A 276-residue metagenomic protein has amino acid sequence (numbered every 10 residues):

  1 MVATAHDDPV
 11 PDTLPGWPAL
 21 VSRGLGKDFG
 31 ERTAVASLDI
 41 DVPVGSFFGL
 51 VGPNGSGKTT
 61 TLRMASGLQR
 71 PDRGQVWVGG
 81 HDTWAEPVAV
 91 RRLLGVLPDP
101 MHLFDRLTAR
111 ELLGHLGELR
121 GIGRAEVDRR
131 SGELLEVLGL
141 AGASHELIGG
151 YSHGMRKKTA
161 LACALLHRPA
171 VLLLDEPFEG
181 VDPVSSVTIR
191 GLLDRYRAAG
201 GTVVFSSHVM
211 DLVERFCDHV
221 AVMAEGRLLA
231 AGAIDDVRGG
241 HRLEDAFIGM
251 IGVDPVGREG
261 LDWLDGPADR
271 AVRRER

Functional and structural regions predicted by a protein language model:
S66: Helix-to-loop junction immediately C-terminal to a conserved catalytic motif
G74-D82, A89-V90: Conserved ABC transporter NBD signature motif
G114, E118, A125-A143: Conserved ABC ATPase "signature" region
R168: Conserved catalytic motifs of ABC-family nucleotide-binding domains
L172-E176: Catalytic Walker B motif of ABC-type/P-loop ATPase nucleotide-binding domains
A231-G232: ABC ATPase "signature
